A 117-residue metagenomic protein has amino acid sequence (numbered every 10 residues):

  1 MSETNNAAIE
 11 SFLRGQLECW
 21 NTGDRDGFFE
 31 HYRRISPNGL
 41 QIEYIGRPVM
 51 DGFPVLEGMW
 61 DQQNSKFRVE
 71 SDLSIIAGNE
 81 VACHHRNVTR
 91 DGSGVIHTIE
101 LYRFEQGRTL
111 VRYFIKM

Functional and structural regions predicted by a protein language model:
M1-E30, R34-I35: Short, low-complexity N-terminal intrinsically disordered segments enriched in polar/charged residues
E3, Q41, P54-M117: A beta-strand edge to alpha-helix "cap/lid" segment located at domain peripheries
I9, L13, R25, V49-L56 (+1 more regions): A structural signal for well-ordered alpha-helical scaffolds and beta->alpha junctions
G15-C19, E43, E70: Alpha-helix C-capping/helix-to-loop hinge sites
S36, M50, A77-N79: A short alpha-helix capping/helix-coil boundary motif
P37-V49: A short gly/proline-enriched turn/hairpin at secondary-structure junctions
